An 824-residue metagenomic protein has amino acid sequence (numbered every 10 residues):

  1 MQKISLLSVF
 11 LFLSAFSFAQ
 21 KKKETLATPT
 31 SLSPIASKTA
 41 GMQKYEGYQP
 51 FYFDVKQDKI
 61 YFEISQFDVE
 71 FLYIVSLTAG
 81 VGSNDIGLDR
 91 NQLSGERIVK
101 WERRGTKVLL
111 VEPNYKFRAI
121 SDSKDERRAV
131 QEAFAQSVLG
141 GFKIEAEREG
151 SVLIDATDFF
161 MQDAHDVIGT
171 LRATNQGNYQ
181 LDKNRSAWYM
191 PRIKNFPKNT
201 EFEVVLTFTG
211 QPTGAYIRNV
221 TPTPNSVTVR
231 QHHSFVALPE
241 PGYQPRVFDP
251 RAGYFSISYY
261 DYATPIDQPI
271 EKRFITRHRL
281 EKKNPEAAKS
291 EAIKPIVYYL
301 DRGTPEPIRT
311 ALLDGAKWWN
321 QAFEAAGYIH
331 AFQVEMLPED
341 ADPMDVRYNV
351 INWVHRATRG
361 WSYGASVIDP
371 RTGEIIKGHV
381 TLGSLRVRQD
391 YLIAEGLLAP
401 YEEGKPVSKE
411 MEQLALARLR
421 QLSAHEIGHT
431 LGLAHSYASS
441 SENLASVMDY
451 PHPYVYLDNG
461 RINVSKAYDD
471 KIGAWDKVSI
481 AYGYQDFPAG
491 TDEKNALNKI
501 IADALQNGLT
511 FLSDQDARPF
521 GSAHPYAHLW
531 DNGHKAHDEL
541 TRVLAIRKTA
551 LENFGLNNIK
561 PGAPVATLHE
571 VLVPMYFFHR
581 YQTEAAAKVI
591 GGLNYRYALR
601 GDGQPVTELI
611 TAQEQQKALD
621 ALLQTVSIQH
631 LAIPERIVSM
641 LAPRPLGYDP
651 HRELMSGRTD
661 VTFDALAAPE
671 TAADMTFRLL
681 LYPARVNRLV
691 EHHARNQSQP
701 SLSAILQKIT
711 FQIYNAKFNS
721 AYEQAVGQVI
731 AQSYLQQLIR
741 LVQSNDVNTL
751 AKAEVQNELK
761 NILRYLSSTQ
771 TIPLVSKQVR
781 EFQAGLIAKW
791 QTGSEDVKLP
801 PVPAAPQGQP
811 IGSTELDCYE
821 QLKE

Functional and structural regions predicted by a protein language model:
M1-K22: Bacterial Sec-dependent N-terminal signal peptides
K22-T304, A322, M336-Q389, A394-M411 (+3 more regions): Auxiliary tRNA-acceptor-end handling modules of aminoacyl-tRNA synthetases
T30-S31, M336-V354, A417-A474: The catalytic-center signature of Zn2+-dependent metalloproteases
D68, Q92, P269, R302 (+5 more regions): Soluble non-cytosolic domains of exported or imported proteins
V69-E70, P305-A331: Zn2+-dependent metallopeptidase catalytic core
T310-K317, Q321, A417, Q421 (+4 more regions): Solvent-exposed, polar/charged alpha-helical surfaces in well-ordered, non-transmembrane soluble domains, broadly
K317-Y328, G428-H429, L433, P453 (+3 more regions): Sec-exported extracytoplasmic/periplasmic mature domains
E442-E824: Conserved catalytic/binding loops enriched for acidic/polar residues
